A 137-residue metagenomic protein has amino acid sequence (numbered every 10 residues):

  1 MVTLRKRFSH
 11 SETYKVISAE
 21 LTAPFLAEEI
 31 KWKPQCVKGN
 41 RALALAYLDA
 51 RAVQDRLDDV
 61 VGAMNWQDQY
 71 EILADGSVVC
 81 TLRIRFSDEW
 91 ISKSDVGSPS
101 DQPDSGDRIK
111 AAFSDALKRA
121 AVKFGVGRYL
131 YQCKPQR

Functional and structural regions predicted by a protein language model:
M1-L43: N-terminal, Lys/Arg- and Ser/Thr-rich interaction peptides
L43, L48-R137: Positively charged, aromatic-enriched nucleic acid-contacting surfaces
